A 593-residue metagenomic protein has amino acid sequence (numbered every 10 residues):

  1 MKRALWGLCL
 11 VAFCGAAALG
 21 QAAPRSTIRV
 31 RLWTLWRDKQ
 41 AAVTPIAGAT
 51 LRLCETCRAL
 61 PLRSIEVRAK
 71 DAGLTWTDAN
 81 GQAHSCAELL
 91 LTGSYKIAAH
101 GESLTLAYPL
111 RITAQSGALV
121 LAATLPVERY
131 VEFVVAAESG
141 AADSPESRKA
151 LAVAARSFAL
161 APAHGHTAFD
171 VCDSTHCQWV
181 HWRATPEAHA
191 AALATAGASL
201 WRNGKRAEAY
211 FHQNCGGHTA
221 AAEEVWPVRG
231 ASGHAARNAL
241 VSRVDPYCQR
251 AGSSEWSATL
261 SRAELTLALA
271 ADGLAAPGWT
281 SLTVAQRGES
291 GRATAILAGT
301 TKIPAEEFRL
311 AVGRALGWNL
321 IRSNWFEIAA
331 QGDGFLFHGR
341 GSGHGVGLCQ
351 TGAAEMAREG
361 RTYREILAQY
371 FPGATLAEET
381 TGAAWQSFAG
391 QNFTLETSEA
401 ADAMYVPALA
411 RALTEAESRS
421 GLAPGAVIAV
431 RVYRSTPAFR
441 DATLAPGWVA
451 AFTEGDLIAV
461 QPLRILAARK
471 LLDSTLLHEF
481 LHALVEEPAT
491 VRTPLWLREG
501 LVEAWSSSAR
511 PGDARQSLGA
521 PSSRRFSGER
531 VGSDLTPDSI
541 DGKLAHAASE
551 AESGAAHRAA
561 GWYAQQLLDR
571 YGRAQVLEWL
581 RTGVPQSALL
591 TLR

Functional and structural regions predicted by a protein language model:
K2-L5, L10-F13, A18-A401, Y405: Conserved, single-site charged/polar hotspot
A123, G140-L151, S257, R340 (+9 more regions): Extracytoplasmic/periplasmic, Sec-exported soluble proteins
Y130, S147-A150, A154, L260 (+12 more regions): Extracytoplasmic/secreted proteins, especially bacterial periplasmic and envelope-associated proteins
E138, A159-H166, T175, S199 (+11 more regions): Sec/Tat-exported extracytoplasmic proteins
S147, A163-S174, G278-V284, R364-Q369 (+3 more regions): Surface-exposed patches in mature extracellular/periplasmic domains of secreted proteins
A168-W182, F393, P424-A442, W496-V502: Acidic helix-start/capping segments at beta-turn-to-alpha-helix junctions
V406-G455: Auxiliary, metal-adjacent structural segments of Zn-dependent hydrolase domains
T443-V460, K470-T475, A483, P488-R593: Acidic/His/Gly-enriched intrinsically disordered linker/tail segments that often contain short helix/coil "MoRF-like"
